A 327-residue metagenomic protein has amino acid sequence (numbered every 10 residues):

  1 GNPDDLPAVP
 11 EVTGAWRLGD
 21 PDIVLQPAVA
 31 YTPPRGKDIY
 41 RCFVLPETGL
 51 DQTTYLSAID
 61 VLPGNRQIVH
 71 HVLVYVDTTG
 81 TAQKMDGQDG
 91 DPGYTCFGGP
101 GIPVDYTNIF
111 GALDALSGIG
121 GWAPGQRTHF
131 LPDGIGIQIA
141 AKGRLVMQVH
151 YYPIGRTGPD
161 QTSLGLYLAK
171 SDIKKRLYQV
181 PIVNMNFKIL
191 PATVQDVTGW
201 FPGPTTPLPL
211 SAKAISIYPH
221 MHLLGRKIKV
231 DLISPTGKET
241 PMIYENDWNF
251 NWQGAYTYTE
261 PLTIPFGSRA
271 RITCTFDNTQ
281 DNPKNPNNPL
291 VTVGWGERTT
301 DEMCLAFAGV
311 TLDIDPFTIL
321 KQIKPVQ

Functional and structural regions predicted by a protein language model:
G1-P46, K142-Q148: Aromatic- and Gly/Pro-enriched helix-to-coil junctions and flexible linker segments
L50-D51, L62-V72, P153-G158, H220-I228 (+1 more regions): Extended, low-complexity, turn-rich repeat/linker tracts enriched in Gly/Pro/Ser/Thr and Asp/Glu that occur
L50-S57, Q67, A140-R144, P207-S216 (+1 more regions): Extended extracellular/luminal ectodomain segments enriched in beta-structured repeat modules
L56-S57, G136-Y151, L262-F276: Noncatalytic modules at the cell exterior or secretory-pathway interfaces, chiefly beta-strand-rich lectin/adhesion
H70-V74, Y152-P191, T279-Q327: Exposed low-complexity, polar/acidic, P/S/T/G-rich flexible segments that act as propeptides, protease-susceptible
G101-D172: Beta-strand-rich globular domains of non-transmembrane regions
A141-R144, V149, P153-I243: Extracellular secretory-pathway ectodomains of glycoproteins
P207-T299: Extended, compositionally biased non-globular segments
